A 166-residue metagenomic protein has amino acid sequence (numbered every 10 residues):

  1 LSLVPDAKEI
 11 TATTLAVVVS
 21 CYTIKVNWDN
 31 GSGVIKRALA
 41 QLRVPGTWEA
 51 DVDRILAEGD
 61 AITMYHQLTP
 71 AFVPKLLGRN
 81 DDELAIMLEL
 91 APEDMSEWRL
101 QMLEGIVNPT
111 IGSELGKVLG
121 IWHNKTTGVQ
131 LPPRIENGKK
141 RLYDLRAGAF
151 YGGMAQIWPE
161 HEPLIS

Functional and structural regions predicted by a protein language model:
L1-A7: A short, low-complexity linker immediately N-terminal to eukaryotic Hanks-type protein kinase catalytic domains
A7-D29: ATP-binding glycine-rich phosphate-binding loop
K8, P74-K75, N137-G138: Residue-level recognition of the N-termini of beta-strands and the immediately preceding loop/turn
Y22-L131: ATP-binding pocket architecture of kinase catalytic cores
K125-T127, P132-S166: Active-site catalytic-loop/activation-segment of kinase and kinase-like phosphoryl-transfer enzymes
